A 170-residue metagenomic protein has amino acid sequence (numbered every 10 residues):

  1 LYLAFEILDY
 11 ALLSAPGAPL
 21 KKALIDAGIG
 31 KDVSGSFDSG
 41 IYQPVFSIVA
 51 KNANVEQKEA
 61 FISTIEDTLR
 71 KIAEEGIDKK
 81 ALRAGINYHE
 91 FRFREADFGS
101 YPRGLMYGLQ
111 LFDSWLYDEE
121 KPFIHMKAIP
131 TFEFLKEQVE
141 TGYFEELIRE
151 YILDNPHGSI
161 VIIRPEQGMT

Functional and structural regions predicted by a protein language model:
Y2, L20-K21: Glycine-rich active-site loop/lid that clamps phosphate-bearing ligands
Y2-L12: Active/ligand-binding-proximal structured segments within catalytic/core domains that scaffold catalytic residues
K21-K136, P156-M169: M16 family metallopeptidases and their MPP-like homologs
Q138, Y143-E150: Extended alpha-helical coiled-coil "stalk/arm" regions that scaffold and mediate dimerization/assembly in large
T141-G142, G168-T170: Extended non-catalytic domains of envelope/secretory-pathway proteins
Y151-N155: Amphipathic heptad-repeat coiled-coil/leucine-zipper-like oligomerization helices
